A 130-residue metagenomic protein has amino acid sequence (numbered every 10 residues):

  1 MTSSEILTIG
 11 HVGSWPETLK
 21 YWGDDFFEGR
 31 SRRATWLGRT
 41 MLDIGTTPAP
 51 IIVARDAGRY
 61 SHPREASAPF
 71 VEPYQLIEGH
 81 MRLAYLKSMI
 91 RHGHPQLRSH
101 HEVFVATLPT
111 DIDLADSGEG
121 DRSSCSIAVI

Functional and structural regions predicted by a protein language model:
T2-P73, H94-P95: Short alpha-helix boundary/capping and kink motifs at helix termini
A57-Y60, M81-L83, P109-D111: Short, solvent-exposed loop/turn segments at secondary-structure junctions
H62-E65, L86-S88, L114-S117: A short acidic (Asp/Glu
F70-M89: A sequence-level detector for short glycine-anchored, His/Arg-bearing signature motifs that mark catalytic or binding
Q75, L97-H100, S124-I130: Short, surface-exposed linear patches
M89-L97: Alpha-helix termini
H100-P109: Extended hydrophobic secondary-structure segments that form protein cores and membrane-embedded regions
L108-I130: Amphipathic, charge-rich alpha-helical segments that serve as recognition/docking helices
